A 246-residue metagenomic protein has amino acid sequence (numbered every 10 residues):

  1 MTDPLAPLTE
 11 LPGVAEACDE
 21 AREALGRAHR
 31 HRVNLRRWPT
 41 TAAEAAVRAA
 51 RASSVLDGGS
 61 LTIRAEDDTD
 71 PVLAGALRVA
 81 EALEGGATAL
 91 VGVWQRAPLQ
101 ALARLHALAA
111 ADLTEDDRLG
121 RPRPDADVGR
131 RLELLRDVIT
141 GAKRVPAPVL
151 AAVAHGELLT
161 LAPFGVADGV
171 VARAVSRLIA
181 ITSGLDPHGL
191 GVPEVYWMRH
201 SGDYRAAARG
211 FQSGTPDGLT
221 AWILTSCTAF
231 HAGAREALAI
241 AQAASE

Functional and structural regions predicted by a protein language model:
M1-E246: FIC/Doc superfamily catalytic core
